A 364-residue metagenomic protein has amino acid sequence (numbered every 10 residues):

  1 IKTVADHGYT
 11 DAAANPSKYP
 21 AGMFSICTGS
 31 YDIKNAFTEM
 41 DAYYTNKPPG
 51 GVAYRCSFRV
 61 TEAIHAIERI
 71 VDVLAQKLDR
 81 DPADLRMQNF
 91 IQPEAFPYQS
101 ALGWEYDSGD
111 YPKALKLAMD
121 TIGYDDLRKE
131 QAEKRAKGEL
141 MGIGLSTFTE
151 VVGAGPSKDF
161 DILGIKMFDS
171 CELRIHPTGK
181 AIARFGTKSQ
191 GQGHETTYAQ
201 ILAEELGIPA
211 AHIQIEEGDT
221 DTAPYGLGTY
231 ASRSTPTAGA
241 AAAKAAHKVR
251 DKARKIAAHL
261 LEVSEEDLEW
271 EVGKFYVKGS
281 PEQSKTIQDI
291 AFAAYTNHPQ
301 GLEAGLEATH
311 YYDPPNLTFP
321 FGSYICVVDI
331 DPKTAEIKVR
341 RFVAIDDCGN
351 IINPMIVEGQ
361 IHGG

Functional and structural regions predicted by a protein language model:
I1-T61, R135-G364: Gly/Pro-rich active-site capping loops and adjacent beta-alpha segments that organize cofactor/substrate pockets
R59-A66, K77, Y106: Short, contiguous, pocket-lining structural segments that sit at or immediately flank catalytic/ligand-binding sites
A75-D84, L261: Short, charged, surface-exposed loops that flank catalytic or proteolytic processing sites
M87-R174: Accessory "access/gating" subregions that flank catalytic or transport cores
